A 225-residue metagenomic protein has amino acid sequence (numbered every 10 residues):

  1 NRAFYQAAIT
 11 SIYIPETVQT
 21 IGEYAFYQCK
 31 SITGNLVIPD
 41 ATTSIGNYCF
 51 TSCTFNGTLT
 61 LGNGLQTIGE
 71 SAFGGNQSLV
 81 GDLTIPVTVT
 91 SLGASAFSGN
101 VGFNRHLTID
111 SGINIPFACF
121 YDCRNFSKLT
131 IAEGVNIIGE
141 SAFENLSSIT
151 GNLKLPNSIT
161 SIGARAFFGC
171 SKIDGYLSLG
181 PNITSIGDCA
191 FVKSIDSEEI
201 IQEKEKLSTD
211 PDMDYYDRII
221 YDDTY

Functional and structural regions predicted by a protein language model:
N1-A3, G22-Y27, G46-C49, G69-G74 (+5 more regions): Consensus positions within tandem repeat domains that build extended binding/scaffold surfaces
A7-T20, K30-S44, T54-T67, Q77-S91 (+5 more regions): Structural signature of tandem-repeat unit edges
